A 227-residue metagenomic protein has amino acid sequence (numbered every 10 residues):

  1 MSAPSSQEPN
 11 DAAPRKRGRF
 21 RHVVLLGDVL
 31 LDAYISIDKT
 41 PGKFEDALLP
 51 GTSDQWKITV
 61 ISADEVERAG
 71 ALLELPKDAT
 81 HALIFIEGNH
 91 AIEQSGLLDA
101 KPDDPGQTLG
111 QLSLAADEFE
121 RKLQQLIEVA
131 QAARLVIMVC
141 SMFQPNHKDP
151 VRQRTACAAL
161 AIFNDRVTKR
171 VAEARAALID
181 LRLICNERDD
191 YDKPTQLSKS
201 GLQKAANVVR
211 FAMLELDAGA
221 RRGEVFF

Functional and structural regions predicted by a protein language model:
S2-S62, L72-D78: Serine-esterase "nucleophile elbow" of acetyl-processing enzymes
P4-S6, D11, A63-D64, P105 (+2 more regions): Mixed-charge, polar/low-complexity N-terminal
D38, I58-D64, K101-Q111: Acidic/histidine-rich helix-loop elements that form or flank divalent-metal/phosphate-binding sites at the catalytic
E67: Glycine-rich, highly charged phosphate/nucleotide-binding loops
G70-F227: Alpha-helical cap/lid subdomain in secreted, periplasmic, or secretory-pathway luminal O-acyl-processing enzymes
